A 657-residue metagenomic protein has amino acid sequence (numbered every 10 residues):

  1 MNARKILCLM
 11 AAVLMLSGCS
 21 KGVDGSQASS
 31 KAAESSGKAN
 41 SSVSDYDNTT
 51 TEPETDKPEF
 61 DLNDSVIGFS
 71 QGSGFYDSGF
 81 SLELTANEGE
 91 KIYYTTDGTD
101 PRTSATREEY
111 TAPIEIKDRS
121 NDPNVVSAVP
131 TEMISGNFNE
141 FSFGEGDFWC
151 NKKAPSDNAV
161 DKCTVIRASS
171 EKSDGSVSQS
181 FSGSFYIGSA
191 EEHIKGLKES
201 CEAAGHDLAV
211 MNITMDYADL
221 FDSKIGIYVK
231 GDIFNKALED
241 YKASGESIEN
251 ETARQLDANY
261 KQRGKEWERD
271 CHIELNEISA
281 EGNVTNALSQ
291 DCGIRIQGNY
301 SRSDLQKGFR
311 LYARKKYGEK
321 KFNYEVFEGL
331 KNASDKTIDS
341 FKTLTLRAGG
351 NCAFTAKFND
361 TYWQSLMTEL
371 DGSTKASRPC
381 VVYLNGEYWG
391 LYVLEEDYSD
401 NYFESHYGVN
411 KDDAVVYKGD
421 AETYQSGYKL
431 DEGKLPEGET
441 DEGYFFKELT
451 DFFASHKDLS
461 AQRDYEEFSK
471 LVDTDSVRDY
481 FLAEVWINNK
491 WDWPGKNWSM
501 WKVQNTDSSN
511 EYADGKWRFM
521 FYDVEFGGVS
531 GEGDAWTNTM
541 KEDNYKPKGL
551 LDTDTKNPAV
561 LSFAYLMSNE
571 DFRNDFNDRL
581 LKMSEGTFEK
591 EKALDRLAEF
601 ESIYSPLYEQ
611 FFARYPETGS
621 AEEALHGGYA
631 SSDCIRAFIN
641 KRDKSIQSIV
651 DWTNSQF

Functional and structural regions predicted by a protein language model:
A3-V23: Sec-dependent N-terminal signal peptides of Gram-positive bacterial secreted proteins and lipoproteins
S17-K38: Sec-dependent signal peptide cleavage junction
K31-A32, G37-K38, V43-Q262, E268-D270 (+3 more regions): Short, compositionally stereotyped local motifs that mark structural "simplifiers"
S81, K91-I92, S156, V165-R167 (+9 more regions): Beta-sheet entry/capping signal
Y93, R102-S104, D219-I225, G282 (+6 more regions): Short, solvent-exposed loop/turn elements at domain surfaces
V177-S182, K375-A376, P494-K496: Extracellular and select intracellular beta-sandwich modules with Ser/Thr-enriched, small-residue motifs on
D207-M211, A218-I233, E249, D257 (+8 more regions): Middle-to-C-terminal accessory/interaction subdomains
I213, S244-L430: Conserved ATP-binding subdomain of kinase catalytic cores across diverse folds
